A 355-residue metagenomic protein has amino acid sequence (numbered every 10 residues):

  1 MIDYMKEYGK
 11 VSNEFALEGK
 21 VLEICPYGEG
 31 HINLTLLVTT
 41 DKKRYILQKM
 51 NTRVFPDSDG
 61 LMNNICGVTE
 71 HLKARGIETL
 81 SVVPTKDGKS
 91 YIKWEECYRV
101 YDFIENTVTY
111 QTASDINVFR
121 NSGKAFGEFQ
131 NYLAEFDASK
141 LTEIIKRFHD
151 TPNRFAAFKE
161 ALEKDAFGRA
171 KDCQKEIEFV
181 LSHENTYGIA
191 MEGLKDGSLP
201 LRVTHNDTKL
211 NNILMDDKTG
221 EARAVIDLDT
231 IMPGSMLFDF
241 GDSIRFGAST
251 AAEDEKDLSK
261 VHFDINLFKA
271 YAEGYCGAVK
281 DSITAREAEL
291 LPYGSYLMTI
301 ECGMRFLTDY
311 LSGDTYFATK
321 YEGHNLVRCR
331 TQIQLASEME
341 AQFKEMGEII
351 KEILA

Functional and structural regions predicted by a protein language model:
M1-C25: Juxta-kinase regulatory segment immediately upstream of eukaryotic protein kinase catalytic domains
K20-T40: ATP-binding glycine-rich phosphate-binding loop
C25-E29, T52-D59, T107-S122, E135-H205 (+5 more regions): ATP-dependent phospho-/nucleotidyl transfer catalytic cores
T39-R44, G220-E221: Active-site beta-strand-loop-beta-strand hairpin of nuclease catalytic cores that positions key catalytic residues
K43-K140: ATP-binding pocket architecture of kinase catalytic cores
D102, G274-S295: Hydrophobic alpha-helical bundle architecture
N211-T250: Catalytic activation segment of kinase domains across protein kinase-like and atypical kinase folds
L237-K280, L297-Y316: Active-site activation/catalytic loop segments of kinase-like enzymes and analogous catalytic loops in related
